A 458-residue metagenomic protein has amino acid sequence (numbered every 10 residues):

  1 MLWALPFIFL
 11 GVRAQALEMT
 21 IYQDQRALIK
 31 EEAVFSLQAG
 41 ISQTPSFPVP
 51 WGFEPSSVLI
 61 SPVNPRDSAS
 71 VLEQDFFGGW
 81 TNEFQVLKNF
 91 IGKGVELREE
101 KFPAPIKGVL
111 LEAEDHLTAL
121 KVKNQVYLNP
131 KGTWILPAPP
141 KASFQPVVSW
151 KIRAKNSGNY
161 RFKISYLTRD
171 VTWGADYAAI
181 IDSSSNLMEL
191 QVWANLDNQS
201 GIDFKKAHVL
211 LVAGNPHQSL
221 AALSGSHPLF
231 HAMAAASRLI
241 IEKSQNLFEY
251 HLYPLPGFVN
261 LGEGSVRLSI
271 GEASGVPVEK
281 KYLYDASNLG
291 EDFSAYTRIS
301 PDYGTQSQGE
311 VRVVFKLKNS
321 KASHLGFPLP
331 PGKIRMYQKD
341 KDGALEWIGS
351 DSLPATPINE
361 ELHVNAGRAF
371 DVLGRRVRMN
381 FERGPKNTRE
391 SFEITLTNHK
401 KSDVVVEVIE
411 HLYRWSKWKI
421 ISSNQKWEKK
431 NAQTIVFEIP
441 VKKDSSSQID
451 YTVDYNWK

Functional and structural regions predicted by a protein language model:
M1-G11: Bacterial N-terminal signal peptides
V12-K458: Long, intrinsically disordered, low-complexity accessory segments associated with secretion and vesicular trafficking
